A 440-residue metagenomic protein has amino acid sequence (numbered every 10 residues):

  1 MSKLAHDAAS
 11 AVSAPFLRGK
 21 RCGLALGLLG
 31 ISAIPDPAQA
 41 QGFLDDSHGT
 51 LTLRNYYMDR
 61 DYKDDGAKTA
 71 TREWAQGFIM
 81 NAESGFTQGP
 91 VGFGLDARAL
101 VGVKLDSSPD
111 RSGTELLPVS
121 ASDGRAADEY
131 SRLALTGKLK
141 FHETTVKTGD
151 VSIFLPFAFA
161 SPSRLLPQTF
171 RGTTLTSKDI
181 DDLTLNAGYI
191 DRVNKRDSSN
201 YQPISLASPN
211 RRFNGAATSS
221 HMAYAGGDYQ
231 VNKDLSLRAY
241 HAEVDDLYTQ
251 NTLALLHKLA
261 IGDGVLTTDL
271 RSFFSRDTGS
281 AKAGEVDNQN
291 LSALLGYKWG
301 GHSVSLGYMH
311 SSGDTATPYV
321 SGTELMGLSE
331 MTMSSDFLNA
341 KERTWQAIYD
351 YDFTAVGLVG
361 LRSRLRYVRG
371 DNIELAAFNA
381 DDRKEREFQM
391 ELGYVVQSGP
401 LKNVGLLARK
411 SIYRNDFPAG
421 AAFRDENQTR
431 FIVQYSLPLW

Functional and structural regions predicted by a protein language model:
Q41-G42, S84-F86, K138-F141, S177-D179 (+9 more regions): Residue-level signature of outer-membrane beta-barrel architecture
G42-D59, G89-L95: Transmembrane beta-strand segments of Gram-negative outer membrane beta-barrel proteins
D45, R72-F78, E129-L133, P167-R171 (+6 more regions): Residues that define the transmembrane beta-barrel architecture of outer-membrane proteins
G49, P90-F93, E143-K147, D182-N186 (+8 more regions): Repeated loop/turn-to-beta-strand initiation elements of outer-membrane beta-barrel proteins
N55-Y57, V146-A160, L185-A187, A225 (+4 more regions): Transmembrane beta-strand segments that form the barrel wall of outer-membrane beta-barrel proteins
A82-T114, D123-P203, Y229-V231, L235 (+1 more regions): Outer membrane beta-barrel
V103, N186-N210, N214-T218, G264-A340 (+2 more regions): Outer-membrane beta-barrel translocator/channel fold
A347, M390-L392, D425-W440: Outer-membrane beta-barrel "beta-signal"
